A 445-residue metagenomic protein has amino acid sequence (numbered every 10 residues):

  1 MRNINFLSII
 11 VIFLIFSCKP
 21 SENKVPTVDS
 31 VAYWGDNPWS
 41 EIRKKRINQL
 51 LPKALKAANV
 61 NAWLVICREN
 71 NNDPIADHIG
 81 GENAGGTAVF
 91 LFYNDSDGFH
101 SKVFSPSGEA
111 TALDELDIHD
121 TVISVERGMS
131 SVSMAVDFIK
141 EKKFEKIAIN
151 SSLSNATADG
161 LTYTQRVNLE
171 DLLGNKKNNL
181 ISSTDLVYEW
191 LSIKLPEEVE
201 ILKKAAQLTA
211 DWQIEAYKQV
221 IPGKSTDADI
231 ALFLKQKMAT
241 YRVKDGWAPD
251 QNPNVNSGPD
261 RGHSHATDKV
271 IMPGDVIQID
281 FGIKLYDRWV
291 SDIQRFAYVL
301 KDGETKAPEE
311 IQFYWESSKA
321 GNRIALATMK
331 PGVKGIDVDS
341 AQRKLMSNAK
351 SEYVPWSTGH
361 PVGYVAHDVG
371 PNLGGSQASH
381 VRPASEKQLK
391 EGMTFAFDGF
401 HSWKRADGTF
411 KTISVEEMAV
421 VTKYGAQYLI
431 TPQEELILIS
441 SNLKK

Functional and structural regions predicted by a protein language model:
R2-I9: Sec-dependent signal peptide recognition, specifically the positively charged N-region followed immediately by
V11-F13: Core hydrophobic alpha-helical membrane-spanning segments
I15-S17: C-terminal motif of bacterial Sec signal peptides marking the signal peptidase cleavage site
S21-K445: Active-site neighborhoods and metal-handling regions in enzymes and metal-associated proteins
